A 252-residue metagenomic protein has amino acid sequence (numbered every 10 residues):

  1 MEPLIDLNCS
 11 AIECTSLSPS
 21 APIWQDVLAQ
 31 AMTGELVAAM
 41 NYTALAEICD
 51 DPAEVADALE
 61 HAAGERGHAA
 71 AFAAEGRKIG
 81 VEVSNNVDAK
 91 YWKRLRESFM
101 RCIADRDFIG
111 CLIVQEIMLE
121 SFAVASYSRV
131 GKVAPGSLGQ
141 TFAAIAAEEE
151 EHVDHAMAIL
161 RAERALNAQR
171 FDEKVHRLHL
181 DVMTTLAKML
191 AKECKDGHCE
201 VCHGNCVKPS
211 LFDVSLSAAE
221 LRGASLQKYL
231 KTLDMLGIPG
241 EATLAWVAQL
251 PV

Functional and structural regions predicted by a protein language model:
M1-V252: Non-heme di-metal
